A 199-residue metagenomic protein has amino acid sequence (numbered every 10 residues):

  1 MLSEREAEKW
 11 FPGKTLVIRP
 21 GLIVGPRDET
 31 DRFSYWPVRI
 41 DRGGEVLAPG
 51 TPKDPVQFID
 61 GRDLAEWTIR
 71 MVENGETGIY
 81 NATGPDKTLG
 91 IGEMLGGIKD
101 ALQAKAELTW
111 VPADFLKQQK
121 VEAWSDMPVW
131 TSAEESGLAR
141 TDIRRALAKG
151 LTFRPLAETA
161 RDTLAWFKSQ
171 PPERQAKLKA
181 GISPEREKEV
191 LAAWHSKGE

Functional and structural regions predicted by a protein language model:
L2, D31-W36, P49-N74, G78-N81 (+2 more regions): Substrate-positioning beta->alpha
L2-R27: Conserved beta-loop-beta element that borders a ligand/cofactor-binding pocket
R5, V38, G96: Active-site phosphate/pyrophosphate- and oxyanion-stabilizing loops and adjacent acidic/basic residues in soluble
E8, L16-R19, L47-A48, N81 (+1 more regions): A structural signal for short, well-ordered beta-strand segments and their strand-loop junctions that often border
L22-V24, K53-D54, K87-T88: Short, solvent-exposed loop/turn segments at secondary-structure junctions
P37-P49, A104-E107, L138: A short C-terminal helix-loop "cap" of Rossmann-like NAD(P)-dependent dehydrogenase/epimerase domains
I59, L89, T141, L151-R154: Residue-level signal for the nucleotide or nucleotide-sugar donor/cofactor binding architecture
R70-R144, R161-L164, P171-E199: Mid/C-terminal beta-alpha module of Rossmann-like enzyme folds, strongest in SDR-family dehydrogenases/epimerases
